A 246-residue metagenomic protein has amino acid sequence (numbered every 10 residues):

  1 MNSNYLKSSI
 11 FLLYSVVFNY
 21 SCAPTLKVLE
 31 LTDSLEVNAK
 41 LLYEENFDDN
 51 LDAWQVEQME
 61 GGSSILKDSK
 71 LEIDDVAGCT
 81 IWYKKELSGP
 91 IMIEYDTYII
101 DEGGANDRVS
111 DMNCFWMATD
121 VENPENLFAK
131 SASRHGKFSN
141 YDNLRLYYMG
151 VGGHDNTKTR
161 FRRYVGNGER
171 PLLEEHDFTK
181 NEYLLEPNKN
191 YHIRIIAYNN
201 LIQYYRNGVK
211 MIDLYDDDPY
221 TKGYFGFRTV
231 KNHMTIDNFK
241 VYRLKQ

Functional and structural regions predicted by a protein language model:
M1-E30: Bacterial Sec-dependent N-terminal signal peptides
A23-Q246: Extracellular glycan-recognition regions
